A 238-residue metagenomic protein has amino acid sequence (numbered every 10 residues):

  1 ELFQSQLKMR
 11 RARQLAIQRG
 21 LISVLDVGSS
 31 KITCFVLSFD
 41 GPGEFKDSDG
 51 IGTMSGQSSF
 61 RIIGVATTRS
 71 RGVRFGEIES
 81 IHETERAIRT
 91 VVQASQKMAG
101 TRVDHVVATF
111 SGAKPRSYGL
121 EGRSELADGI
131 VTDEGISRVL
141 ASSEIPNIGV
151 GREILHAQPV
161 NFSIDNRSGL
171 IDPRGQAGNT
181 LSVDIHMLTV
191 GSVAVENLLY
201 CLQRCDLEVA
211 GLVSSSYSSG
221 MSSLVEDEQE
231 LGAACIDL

Functional and structural regions predicted by a protein language model:
E1-K31, F35-I236: Nucleotide/phosphate-binding catalytic cleft detector across ATP-hydrolyzing and phosphate-transferring enzymes
